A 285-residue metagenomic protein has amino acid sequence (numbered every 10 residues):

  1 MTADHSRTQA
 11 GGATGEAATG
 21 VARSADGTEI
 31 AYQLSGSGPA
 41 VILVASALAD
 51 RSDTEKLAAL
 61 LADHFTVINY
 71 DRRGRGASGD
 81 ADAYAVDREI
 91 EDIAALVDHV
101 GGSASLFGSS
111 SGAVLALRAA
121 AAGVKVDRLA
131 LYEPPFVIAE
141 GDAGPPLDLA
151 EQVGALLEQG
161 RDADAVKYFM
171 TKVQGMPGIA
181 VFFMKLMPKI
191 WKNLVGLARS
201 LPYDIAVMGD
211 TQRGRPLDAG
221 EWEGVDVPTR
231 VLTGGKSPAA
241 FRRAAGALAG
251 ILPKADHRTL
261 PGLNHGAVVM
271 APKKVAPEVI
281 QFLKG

Functional and structural regions predicted by a protein language model:
G15-A17, V21-G79: Conserved HGGG/HGGXW glycine-rich cap/lid loop of the alpha/beta-hydrolase fold
D53-T54, S78-A83, G141, R242-R243: Conserved catalytic-core motifs of eukaryotic protein kinase domains, centered on the activation segment
K56-A59, I68-F107, K274-P277: Active-site loop/oxyanion-hole signature of alpha/beta-hydrolase fold enzymes
D71-R75, P135, P261-L263: Short beta-to-alpha linker loops that shape the active-site pocket of alpha/beta-hydrolase fold enzymes
S103-D142: Conserved hydrolase catalytic core segment
P134, I138-W191, D204-G209: Helix-rich cap/lid subdomain of alpha/beta-hydrolase
N193-G250, D256-T259: Conserved serine/cysteine hydrolase catalytic core
K254-G285: Catalytic active-site module of serine/aspartate enzymes centered on a nucleophile-bearing elbow/loop
